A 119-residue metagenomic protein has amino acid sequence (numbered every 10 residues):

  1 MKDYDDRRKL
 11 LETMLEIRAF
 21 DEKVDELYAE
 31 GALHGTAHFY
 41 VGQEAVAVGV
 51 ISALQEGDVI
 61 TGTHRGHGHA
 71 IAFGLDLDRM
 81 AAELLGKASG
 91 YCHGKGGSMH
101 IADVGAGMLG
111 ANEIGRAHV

Functional and structural regions predicted by a protein language model:
M1-H34, E56: Cofactor-/ligand-binding subdomain signature composed of acidic, glycine-rich, tryptophan-containing flexible loops
E22-D25, A32-H118: Cofactor-binding active-site loop characterized by glycine-rich and histidine/acidic residues
